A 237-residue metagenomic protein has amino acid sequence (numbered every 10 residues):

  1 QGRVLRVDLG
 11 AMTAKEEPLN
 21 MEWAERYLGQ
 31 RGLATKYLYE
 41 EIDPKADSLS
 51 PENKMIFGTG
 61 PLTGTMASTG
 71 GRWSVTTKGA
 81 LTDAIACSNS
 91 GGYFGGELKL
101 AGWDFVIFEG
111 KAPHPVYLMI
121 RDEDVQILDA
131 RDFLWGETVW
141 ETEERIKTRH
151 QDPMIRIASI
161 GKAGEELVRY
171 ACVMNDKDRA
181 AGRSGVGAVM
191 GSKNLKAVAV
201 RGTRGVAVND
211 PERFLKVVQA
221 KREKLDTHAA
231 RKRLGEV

Functional and structural regions predicted by a protein language model:
Q1-N89, Y93-V237: Intrinsically disordered, low-complexity segments enriched in small residues
